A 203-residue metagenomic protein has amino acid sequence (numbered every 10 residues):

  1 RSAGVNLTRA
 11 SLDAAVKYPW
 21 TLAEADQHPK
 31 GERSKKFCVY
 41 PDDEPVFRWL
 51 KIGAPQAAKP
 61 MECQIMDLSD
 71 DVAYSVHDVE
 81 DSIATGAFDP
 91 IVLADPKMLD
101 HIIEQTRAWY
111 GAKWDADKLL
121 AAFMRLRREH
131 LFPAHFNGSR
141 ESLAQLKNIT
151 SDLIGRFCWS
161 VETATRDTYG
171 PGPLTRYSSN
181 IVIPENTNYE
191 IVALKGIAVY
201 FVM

Functional and structural regions predicted by a protein language model:
R1-L143, I154: Sequence-structural signature of the catalytic-core scaffold of metal-dependent phosphohydrolases that act on
R107, G111-M203: C-terminal subdomains that position terminal phosphate/3'-OH groups for nucleotidyl transfer/ligation, primarily on
